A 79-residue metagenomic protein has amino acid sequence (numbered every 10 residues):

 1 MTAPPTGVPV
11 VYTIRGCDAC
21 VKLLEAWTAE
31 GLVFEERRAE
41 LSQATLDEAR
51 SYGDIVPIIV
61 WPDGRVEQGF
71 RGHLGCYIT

Functional and structural regions predicted by a protein language model:
M1-E35: Local sequence-structure signature of Cys/Sec-based thiol-disulfide redox active-site neighborhoods
P9, A49, E67-G69: Small side chains
R15, R38-E40, D63, F70-R71: Residues at the C-termini of beta-strands that transition into short coil/loop
A19, L23, T45, G69-F70: Amphipathic alpha-helical interface surfaces
E35-I55, R65, I78-T79: Thioredoxin-like thiol-disulfide oxidoreductase module
W61-T79: Non-catalytic, surface beta->alpha helical segment in thiol-disulfide oxidoreductase systems
